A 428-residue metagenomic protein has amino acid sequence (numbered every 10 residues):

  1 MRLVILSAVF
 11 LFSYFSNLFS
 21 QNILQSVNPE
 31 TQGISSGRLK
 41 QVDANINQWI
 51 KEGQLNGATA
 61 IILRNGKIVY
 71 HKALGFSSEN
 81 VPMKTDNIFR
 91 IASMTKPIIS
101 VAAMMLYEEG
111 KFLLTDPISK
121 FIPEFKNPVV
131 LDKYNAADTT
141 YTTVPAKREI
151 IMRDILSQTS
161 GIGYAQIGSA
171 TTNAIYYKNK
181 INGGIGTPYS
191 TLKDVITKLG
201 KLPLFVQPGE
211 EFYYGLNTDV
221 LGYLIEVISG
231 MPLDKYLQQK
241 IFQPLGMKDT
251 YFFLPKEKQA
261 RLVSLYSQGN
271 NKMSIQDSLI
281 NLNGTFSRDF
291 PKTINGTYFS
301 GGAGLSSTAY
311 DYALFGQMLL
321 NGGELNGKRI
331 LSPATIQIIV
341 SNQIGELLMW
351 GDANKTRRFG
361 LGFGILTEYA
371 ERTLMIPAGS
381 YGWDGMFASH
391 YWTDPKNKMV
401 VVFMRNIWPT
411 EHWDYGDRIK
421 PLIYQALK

Functional and structural regions predicted by a protein language model:
M1-I23: Bacterial Sec-dependent N-terminal signal peptides
I23, V27-I91, K111, V130-N135 (+3 more regions): Short, conserved catalytic-motif segment at the N-terminal edge
S35, K96, T308: Short, conserved phosphate/pyrophosphate- and ester-handling motifs at nucleotide-, phospho-/glycolipid
D43-N47, G66, F89-I118, K126 (+3 more regions): Active-site SXXK
Q54, P82-M83, L113, T143-E149 (+4 more regions): Extracellular/periplasmic catalytic domains that process cell-envelope and extracellular macromolecules
T59-I61, H71, D154-S157, Y213 (+3 more regions): Structural recognition of the beta-strand scaffold that forms the well-ordered cores of secreted hydrolase catalytic
V129-A378: Short, surface-exposed loop or secondary-structure junction motifs that flank catalytic or metal-binding residues
W383-K428: Structured C-terminal helix/loop/strand segments within mature extracytoplasmic catalytic/sensor domains
